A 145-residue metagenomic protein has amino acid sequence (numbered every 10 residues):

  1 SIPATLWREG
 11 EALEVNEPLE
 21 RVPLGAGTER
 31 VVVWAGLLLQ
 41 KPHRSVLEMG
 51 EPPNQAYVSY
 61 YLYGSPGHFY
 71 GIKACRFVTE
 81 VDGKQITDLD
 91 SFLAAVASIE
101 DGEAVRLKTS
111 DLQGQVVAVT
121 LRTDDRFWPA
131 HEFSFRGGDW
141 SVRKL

Functional and structural regions predicted by a protein language model:
S1-L145: C-terminal recognition in membrane/secretory proteostasis and scaffolding
